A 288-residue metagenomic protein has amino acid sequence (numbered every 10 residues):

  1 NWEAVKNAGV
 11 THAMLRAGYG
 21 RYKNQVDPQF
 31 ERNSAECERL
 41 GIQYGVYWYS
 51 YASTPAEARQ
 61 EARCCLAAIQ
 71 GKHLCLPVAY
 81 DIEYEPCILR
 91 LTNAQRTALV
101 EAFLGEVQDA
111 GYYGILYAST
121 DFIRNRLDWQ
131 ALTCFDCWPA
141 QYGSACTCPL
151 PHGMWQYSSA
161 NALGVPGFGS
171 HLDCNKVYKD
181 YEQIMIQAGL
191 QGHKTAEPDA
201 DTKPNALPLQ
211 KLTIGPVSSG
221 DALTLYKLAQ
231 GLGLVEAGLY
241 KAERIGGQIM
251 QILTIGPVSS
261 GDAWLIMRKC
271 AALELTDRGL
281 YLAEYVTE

Functional and structural regions predicted by a protein language model:
N1-L104, Q108-G111: Substrate-binding cleft of extracellular glycoside hydrolase catalytic domains
E3-N7, Q130-P204: Functionally critical loop-and-helix segments that line ligand-binding/catalytic clefts of soluble enzyme domains
T11-R16, Q43-W48, L76-I82, Y113-Y117 (+4 more regions): Structural recognition of the beta-strand scaffold that forms the well-ordered cores of secreted hydrolase catalytic
V46-Y51, T202-E288: Solvent-exposed beta-strand motifs enriched in subsets of small alpha/beta binding domains, especially certain
E57-Q60, F122-L132: Glycine-rich, charge-decorated loop segments at or immediately adjacent to ligand/cofactor-binding or catalytic sites
Q60, L74-L99, T147-K176, D277-G279: Electropositive, surface-exposed helix/loop patches at the edges of structured domains that serve as adaptable
L66-Y80, Y84-P86, R126-P151, E274-T276: Structural recognition of alpha->loop->beta junctions
V107, G111-N125: Aromatic-lined carbohydrate-recognition surfaces of secreted/lumenal glycan-active proteins
